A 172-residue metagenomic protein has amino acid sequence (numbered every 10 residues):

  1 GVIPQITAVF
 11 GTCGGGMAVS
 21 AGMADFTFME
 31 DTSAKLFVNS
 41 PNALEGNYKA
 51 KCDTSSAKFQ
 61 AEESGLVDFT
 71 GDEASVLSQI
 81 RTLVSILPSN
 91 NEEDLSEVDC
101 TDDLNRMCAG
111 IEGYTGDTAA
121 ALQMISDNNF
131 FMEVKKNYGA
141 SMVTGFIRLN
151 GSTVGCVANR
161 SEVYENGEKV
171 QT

Functional and structural regions predicted by a protein language model:
G1-E92: Conserved catalytic cores of soluble enzyme domains, especially glycine-rich substrate-binding beta-alpha loops
E63, A74-E168: Intrinsically disordered, low-complexity segments enriched in small/flexible residues
V170-T172: Flexible beta-alpha connector loops of hexameric P-loop NTPases
